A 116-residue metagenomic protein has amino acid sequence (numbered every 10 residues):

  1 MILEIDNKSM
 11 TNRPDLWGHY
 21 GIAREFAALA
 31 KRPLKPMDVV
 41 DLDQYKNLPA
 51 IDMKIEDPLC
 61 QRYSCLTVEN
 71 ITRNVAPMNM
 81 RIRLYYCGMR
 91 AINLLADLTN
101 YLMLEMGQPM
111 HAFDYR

Functional and structural regions predicted by a protein language model:
M1-R116: RNA/tRNA-interacting regions in translation and RNA-turnover enzymes
